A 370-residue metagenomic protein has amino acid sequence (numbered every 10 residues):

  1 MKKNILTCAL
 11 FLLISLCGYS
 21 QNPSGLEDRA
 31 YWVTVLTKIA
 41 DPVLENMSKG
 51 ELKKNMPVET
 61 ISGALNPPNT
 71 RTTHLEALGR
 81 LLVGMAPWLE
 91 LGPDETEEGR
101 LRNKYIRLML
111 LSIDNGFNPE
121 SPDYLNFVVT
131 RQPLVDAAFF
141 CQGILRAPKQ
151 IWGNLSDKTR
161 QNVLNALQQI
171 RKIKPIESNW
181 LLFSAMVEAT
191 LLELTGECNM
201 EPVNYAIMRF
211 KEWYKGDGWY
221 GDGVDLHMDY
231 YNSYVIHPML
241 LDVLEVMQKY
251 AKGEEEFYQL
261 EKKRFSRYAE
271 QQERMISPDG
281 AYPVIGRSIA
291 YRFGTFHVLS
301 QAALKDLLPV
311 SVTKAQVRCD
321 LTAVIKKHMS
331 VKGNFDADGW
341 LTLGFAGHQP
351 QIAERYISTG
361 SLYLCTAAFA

Functional and structural regions predicted by a protein language model:
M1-P23: Bacterial Sec-dependent N-terminal signal peptides
Q21-A77, V83, P87, R107-D114: Low-complexity, Ser/Thr/Pro/Gly-enriched N-terminal "stalk/linker" regions
M47, L89-P93, G196: Helix-turn/linker elements and helix-coil junctions of extended alpha-helical scaffolds
G63-P68, D94, P122-N126, V224 (+2 more regions): Glycine- and acidic
H74-L75, M85-W88, R102-F265, E273-S300: Aromatic-lined, polymer-binding surfaces characteristic of secreted/periplasmic polysaccharide-degrading enzymes
E97-E98: Long, charge-dense tracts
M109, F265, A269, L321-I325: Short amphipathic alpha-helical coiled-coil/interface segments
A303-A370: Extended polysaccharide-engagement surfaces of secreted carbohydrate-active enzymes
